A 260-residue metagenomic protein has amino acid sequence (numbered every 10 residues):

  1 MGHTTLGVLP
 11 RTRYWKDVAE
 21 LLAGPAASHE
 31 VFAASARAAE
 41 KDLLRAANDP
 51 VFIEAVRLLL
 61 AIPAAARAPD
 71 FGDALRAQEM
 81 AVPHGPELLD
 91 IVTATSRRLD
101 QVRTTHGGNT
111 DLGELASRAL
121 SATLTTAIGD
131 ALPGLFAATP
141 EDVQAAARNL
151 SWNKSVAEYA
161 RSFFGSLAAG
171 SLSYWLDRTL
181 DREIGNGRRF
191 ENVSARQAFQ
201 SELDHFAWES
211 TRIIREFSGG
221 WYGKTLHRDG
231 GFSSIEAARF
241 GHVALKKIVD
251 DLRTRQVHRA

Functional and structural regions predicted by a protein language model:
M1-N109, E114-S117, H258-A260: Extended, helix-rich scaffolding/adaptor regions
F32, L88, T93, R97 (+2 more regions): N-terminal low-complexity, intrinsically disordered segments
A46-D49, V82-L89, T93, H106 (+13 more regions): Alpha-solenoid helical-repeat scaffolds
A77-M80, R97-G108, A145-A146, N153 (+2 more regions): Charged, low-complexity surface segments at secondary-structure and domain boundaries
L124-I214: A contiguous, surface-oriented mixed alpha/beta subdomain in the mid-to-C-terminal portion of proteins that forms
G185, R189-A260: Alpha-helical oligomerization segments
